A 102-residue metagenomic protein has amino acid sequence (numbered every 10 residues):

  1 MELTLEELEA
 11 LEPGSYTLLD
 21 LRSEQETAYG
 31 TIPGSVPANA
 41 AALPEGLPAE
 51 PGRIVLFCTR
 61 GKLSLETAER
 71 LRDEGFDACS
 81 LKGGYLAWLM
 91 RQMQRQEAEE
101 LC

Functional and structural regions predicted by a protein language model:
M1-T17, L21-I54, R60-C102: Rhodanese-like catalytic fold shared by cysteine-dependent sulfurtransferases and DSP/PTP-type phosphatases
